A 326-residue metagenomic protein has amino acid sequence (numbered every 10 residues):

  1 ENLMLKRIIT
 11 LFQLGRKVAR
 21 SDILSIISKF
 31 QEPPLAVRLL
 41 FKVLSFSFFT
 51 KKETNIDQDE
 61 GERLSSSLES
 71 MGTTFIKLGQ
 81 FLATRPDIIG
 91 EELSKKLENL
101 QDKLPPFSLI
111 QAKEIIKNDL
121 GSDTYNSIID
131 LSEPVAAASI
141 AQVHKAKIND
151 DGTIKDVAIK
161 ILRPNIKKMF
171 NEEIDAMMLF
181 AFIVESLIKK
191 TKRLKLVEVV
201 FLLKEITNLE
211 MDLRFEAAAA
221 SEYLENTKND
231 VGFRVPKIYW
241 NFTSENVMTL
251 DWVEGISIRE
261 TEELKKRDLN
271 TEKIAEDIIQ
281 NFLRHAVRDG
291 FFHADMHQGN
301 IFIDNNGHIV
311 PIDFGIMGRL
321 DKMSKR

Functional and structural regions predicted by a protein language model:
E1-Q142, K168-L196, V200: N-terminal accessory/targeting segments that precede structured cores
I9-Q13, T73, E92, Q111 (+11 more regions): Generic recognition of stable, solvent-exposed alpha-helical segments in well-folded globular domains
G79, V143, I159, E216 (+3 more regions): Residue-level signature of catalytic and energy-coupling elements of molecular machines, predominantly ATP/GTP-dependent
E98-P105, K117, K167, N171-E172 (+4 more regions): ATP-dependent phospho-/nucleotidyl transfer catalytic cores
I140, K155, E245-N246: Residues on conserved beta-strands of the protein kinase catalytic domain
Q142-N149: Conserved ATP phosphate-binding architecture of protein kinases
K145, K237-Y239, N300: Short, surface-exposed charged micro-motifs
D150-G152, V157-I166, E263, G290-H293 (+1 more regions): Catalytic activation segment of kinase domains across protein kinase-like and atypical kinase folds
